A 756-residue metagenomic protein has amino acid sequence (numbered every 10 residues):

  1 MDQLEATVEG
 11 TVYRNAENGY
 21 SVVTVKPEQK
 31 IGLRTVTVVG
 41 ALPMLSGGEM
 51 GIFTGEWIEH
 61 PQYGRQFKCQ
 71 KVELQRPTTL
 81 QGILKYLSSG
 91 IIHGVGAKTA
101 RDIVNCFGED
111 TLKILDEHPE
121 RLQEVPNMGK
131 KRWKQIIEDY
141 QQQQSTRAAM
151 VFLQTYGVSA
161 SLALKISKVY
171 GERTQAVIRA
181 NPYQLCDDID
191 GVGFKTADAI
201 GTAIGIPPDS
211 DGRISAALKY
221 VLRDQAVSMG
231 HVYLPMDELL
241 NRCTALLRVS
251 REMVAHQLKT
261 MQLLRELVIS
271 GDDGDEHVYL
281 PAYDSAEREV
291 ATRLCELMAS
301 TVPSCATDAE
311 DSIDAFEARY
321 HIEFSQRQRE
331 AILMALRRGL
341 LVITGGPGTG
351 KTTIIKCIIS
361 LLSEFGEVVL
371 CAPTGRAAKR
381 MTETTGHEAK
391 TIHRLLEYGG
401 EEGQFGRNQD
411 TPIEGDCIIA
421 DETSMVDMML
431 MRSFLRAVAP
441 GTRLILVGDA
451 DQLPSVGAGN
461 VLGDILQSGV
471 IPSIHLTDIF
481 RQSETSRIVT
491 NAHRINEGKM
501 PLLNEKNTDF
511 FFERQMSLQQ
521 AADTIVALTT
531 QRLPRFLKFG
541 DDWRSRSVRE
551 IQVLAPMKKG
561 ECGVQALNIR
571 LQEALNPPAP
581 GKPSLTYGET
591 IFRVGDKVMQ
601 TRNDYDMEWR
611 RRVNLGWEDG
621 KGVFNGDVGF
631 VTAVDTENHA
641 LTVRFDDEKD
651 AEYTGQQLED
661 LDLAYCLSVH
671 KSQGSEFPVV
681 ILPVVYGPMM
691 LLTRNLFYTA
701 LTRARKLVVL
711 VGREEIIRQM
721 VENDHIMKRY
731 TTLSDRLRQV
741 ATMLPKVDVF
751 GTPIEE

Functional and structural regions predicted by a protein language model:
M1-A309, E755-E756: Accessory, non-ATPase domains that flank or precede helicase/AAA+ motor cores in DNA-metabolism machines
T11, F53, Q600, V631-V634 (+1 more regions): A generic structural signal for residues embedded in beta-strands
G48-M50, G595, G626: Loop/turn positions that initiate beta-strands
D311-G339: Conserved pre-motif I regulatory segment
R329-I332, R337-K506: ASCE P-loop NTPase helicase motor core
A450-K621: Conserved helicase motor core of P-loop NTPases
E497, E618-K621, N625-E756: C-terminal accessory regions
